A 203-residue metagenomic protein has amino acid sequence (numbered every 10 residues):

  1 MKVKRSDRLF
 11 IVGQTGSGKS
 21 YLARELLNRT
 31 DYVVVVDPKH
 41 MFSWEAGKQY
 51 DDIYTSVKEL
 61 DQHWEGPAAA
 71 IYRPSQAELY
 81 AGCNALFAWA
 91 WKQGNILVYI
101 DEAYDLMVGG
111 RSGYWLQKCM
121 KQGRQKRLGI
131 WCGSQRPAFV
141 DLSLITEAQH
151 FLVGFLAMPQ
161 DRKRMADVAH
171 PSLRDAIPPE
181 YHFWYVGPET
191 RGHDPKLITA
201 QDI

Functional and structural regions predicted by a protein language model:
M1-Q14, L22, L27-N28, V33 (+3 more regions): P-loop NTPase motor core of the ASCE superfamily
L9, Y32-V34, A68-A70, L97: Structural motif
L9-S17, Y21-L27, Q76-H170: Conserved P-loop NTPase motor cores
S17-T55: Walker A/P-loop NTP-binding active-site region of P-loop NTPases, recognizing the glycine-rich GxxxxGKT/S
P38, W91, Q201-I203: Phosphate-handling catalytic cores of nucleic-acid transaction enzymes
H40, K58-E59, L156-P159: Short, acidic/turn-prone active-site loops that include or flank metal/cofactor- and phosphate-binding residues
F42-K48, Q62-E65, D141-T146: Short loop/helix-cap segments at secondary-structure boundaries that form the rim of catalytic
L60-E78: Conserved P-loop NTPase mechanochemical-coupling segment
